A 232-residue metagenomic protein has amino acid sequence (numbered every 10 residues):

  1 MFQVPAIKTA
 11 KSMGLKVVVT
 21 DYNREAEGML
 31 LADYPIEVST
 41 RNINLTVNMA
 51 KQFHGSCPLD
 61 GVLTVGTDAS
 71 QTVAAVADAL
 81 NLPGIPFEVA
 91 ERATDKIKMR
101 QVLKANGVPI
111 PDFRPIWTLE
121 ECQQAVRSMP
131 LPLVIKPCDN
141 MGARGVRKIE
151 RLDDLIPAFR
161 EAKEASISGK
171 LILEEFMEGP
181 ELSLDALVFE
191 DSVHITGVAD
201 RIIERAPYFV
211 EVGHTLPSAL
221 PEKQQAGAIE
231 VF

Functional and structural regions predicted by a protein language model:
M1-V89, T94, E120: ATP-binding N-terminal substructure of ATP-dependent carboxylate-amine bond-forming enzymes
V17-V18, I110, L133, L171: Hydrophobic anchor at the start of a short beta-strand that flanks the dinucleotide cofactor-binding loop
M49-F53, A125, A158-E161: CheY-like receiver
Q52-P58, R127-M129, A165-I167: Glycine-rich phosphate-binding loop signature in dinucleotide/nucleotide-binding domains
G61-T64, P111-D112, K148, I172-E174: Short catalytic-loop micro-motif centered on adjacent basic/acidic residues
D78-G145, L152: A conserved helix-loop-beta module that forms one wall/lid of the active-site cleft in ATP-utilizing catalytic domains
L103, V126-K148, I167-L184, T196-D200: ATP-grasp fold ATP-binding core
A162-K170, M177-A219, A226-F232: Phosphate-binding core of ATP-grasp and ATP-grasp-like enzymes
